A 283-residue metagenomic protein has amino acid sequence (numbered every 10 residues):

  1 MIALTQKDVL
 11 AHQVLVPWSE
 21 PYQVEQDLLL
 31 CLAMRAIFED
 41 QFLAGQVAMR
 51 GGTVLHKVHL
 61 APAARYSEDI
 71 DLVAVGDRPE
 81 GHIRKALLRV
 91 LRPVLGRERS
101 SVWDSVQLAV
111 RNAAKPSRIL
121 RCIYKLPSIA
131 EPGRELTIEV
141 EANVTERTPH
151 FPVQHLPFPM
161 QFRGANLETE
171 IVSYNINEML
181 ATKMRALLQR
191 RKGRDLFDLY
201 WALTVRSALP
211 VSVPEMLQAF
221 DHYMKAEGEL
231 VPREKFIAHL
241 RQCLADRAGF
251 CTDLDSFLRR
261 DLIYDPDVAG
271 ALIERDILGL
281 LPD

Functional and structural regions predicted by a protein language model:
M1-V47, V58-R65, I70, A74-D283: Structured mid-to-C-terminal alpha-helical surface segments
M49-V54: Glycine-rich beta-strand-to-loop/alpha-helix junction loops that act as flexible
